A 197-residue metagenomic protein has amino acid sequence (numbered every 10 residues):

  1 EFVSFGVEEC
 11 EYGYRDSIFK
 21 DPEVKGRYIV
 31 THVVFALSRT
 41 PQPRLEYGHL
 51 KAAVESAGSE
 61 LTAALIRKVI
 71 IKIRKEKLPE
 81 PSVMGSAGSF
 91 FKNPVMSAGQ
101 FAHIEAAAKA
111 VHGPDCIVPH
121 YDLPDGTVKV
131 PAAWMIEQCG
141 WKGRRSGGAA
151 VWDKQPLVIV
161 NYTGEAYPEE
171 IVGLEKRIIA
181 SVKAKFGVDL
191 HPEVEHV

Functional and structural regions predicted by a protein language model:
E1-F5: Gly/Ser-rich oxyanion-binding loop with an adjacent helix/lid that shapes the negatively charged ligand pocket
G6-E169, K185, D189-V197: Phosphate/pyrophosphate- and phosphate-bearing ligand-binding catalytic cores of soluble enzymes
I178: Phosphate/pyrophosphate-binding loops and the adjoining catalytic core of nucleotide-dependent enzymes
V182: Conserved ATP-binding N-box helix of the HATPase_c
